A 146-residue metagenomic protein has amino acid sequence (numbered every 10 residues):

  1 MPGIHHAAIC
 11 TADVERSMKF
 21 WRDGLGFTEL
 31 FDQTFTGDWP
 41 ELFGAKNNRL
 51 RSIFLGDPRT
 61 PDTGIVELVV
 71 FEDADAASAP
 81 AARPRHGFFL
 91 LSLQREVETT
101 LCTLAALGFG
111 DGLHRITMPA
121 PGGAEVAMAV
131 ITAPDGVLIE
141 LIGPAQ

Functional and structural regions predicted by a protein language model:
M1-H5: Extreme N-terminal starter segment of soluble prokaryotic enzymes
H6, E140: Short catalytic micro-motifs in class I SAM-dependent methyltransferases
C10-D62, G122-A124: Core segments of cupin and vicinal oxygen chelate
T11-E15, E29, D62-T63, V69-L138: Vicinal oxygen chelate
L141-Q146: Short beta->alpha transition motifs characteristic of CBS
